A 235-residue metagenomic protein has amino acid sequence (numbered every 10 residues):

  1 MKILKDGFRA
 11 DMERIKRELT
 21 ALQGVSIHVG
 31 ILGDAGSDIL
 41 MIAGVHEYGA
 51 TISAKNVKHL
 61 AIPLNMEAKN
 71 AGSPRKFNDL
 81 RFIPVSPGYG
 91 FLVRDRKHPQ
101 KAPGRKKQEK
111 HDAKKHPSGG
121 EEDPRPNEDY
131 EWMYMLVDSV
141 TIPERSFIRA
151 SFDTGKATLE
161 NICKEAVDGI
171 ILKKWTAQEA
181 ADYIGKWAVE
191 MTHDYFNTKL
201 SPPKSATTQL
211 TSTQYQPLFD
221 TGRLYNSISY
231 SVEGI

Functional and structural regions predicted by a protein language model:
M1-I235: Short, Lys/Arg-rich flexible segments
